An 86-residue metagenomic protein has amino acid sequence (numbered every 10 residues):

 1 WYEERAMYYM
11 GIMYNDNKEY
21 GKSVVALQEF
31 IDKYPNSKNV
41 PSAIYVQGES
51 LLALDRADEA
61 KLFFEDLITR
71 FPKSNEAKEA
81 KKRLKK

Functional and structural regions predicted by a protein language model:
W1-K86: Acidic, polar-rich low-complexity tracts and alpha-helical solenoid repeat scaffolds
